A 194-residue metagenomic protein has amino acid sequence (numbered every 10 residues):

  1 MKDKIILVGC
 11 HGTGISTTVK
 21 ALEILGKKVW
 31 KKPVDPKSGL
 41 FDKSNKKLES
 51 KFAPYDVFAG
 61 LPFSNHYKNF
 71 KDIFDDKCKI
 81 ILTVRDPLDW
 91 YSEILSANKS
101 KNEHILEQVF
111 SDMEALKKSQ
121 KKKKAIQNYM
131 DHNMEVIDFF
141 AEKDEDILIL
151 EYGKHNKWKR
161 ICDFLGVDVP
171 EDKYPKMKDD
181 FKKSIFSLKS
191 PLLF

Functional and structural regions predicted by a protein language model:
M1-Y55, L61, K182-L188: PAPS-dependent sulfotransferase catalytic core
H11, L61-H66, K154-H155: Short beta->alpha connector loops
E23-K27, K68-Q127, N156-V167: PAPS-dependent sulfotransferase catalytic domain
V29, V57, I80, I147-I149: Conserved beta-strand scaffold positions in the cores of enzyme catalytic domains, especially in NTP/NDP-utilizing
P33-K43, P87, I137-F194: The conserved 3'-phosphoadenosine-5'-phosphosulfate
K43-K46, K51-F52, L106-N156: PAPS-dependent sulfotransferase catalytic domain
P54, H66-Y67, W90, H132: Amphipathic alpha-helical interface surfaces
